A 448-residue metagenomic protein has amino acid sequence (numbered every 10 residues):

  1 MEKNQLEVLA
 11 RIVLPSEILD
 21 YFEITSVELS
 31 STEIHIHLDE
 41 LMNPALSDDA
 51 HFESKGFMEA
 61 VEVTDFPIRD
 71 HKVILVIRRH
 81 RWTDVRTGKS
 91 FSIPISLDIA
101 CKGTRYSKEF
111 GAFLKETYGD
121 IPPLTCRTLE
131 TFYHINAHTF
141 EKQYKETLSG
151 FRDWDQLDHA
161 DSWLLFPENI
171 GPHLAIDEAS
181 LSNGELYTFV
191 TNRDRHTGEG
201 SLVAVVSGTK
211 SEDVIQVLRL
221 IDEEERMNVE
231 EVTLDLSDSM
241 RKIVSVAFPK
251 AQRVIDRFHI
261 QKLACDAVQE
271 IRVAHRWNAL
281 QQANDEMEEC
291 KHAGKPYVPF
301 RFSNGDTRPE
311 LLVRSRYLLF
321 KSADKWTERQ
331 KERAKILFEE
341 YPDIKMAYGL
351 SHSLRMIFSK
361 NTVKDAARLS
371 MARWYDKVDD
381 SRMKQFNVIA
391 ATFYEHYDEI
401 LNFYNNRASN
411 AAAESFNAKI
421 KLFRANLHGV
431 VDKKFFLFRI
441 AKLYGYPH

Functional and structural regions predicted by a protein language model:
M1-E2, N183-G184, R193-E199, I215 (+3 more regions): Acidic/histidine-rich catalytic cores and adjacent linkers of DNA breakage/strand-transfer/modification proteins
M1-I93: Short, conserved DNA-binding cores of transcription-related domains
F91-A112: Short, Lys/Arg-enriched anionic-surface-contact patches
S107-L124, S359: Short, amphipathic alpha-helical "recognition" segments used to contact nucleic acids or chromatin
T128-Q143: Short, basic interhelical loop/turn and adjoining N-cap of the next helix at nucleic-acid- or acidic-partner-contacting
K142, E146-E231, D238-I243: RNase H-like nuclease fold core
K250-D266: Inter-helix linker motif
